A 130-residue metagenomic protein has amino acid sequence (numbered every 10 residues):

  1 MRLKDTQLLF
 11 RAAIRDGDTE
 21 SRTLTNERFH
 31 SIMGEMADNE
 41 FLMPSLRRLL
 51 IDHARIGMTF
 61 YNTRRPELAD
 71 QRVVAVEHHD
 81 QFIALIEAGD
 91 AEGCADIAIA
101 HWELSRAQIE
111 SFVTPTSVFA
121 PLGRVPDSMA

Functional and structural regions predicted by a protein language model:
M1-F60, H78-L85, G93-S105, F119: Conserved amphipathic alpha-helical segments that form helical-bundle/coiled-coil interaction surfaces
P66-A130: C-terminal regulatory/effector modules of DNA-binding transcriptional regulators
